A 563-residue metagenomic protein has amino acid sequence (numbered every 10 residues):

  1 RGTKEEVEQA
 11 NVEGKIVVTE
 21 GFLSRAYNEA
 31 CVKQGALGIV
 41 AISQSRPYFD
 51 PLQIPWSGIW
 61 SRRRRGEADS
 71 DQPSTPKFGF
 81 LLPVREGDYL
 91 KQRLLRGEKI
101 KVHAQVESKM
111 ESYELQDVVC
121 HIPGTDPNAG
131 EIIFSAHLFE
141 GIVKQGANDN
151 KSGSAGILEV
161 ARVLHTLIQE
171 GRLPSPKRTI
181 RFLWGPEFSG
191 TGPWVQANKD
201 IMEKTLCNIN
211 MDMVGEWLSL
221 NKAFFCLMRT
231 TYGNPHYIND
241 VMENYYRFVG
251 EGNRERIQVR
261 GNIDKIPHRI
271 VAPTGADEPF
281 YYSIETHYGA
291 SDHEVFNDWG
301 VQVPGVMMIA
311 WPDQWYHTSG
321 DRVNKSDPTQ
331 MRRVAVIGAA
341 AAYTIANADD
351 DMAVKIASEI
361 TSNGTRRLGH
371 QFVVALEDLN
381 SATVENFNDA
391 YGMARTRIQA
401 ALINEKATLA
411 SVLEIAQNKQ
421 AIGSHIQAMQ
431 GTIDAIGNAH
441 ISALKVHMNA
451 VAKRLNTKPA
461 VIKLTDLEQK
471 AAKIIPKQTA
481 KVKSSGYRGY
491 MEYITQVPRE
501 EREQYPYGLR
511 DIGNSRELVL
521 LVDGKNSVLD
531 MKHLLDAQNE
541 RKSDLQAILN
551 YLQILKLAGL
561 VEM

Functional and structural regions predicted by a protein language model:
R1-M563: Secretory-pathway/membrane protein signature
